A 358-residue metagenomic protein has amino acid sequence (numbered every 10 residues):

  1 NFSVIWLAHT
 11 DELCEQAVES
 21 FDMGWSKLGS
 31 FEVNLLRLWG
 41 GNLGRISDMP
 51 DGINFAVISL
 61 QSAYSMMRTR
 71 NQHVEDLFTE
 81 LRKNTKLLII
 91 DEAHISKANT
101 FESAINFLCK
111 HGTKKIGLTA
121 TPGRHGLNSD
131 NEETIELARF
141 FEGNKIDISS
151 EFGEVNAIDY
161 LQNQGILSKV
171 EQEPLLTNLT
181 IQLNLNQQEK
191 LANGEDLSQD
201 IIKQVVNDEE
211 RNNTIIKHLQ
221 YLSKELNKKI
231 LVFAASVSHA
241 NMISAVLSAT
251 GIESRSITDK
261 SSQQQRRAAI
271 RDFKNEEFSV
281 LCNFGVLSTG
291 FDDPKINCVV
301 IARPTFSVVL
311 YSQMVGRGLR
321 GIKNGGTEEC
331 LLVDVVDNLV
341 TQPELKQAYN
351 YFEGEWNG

Functional and structural regions predicted by a protein language model:
F2-M23, A235-S238: Conserved Walker A/P-loop ATP-binding site and its immediately adjacent core in helicase/helicase-like ATPase domains
D11, L35-I46, S59-S65, I95-A98 (+3 more regions): Conserved helicase motor
E12-G41: Conserved helix-turn-beta segment of the N-terminal RecA-like "Helicase ATP-binding" lobe in SF1/SF2 helicases
A56-I89, I95-A104, N283-G285: Conserved RecA-like ASCE ATPase "motif II neighborhood" in helicase/translocase motors
A56-S59, T113-A120, V280-N283: Structural recognition of the conserved hydrophobic beta-strand(s) that form the central parallel beta-sheet of P-loop
I95-V170: Post-DEXD/H (motif II) to motif III coupling segment of the RecA-like Helicase ATP-binding lobe
I146-I230: Conserved interdomain linker/interface between the two RecA-like ATPase lobes of SF2 helicase motors
E253, T258-W356: Conserved RecA-like P-loop NTPase helicase motor core
